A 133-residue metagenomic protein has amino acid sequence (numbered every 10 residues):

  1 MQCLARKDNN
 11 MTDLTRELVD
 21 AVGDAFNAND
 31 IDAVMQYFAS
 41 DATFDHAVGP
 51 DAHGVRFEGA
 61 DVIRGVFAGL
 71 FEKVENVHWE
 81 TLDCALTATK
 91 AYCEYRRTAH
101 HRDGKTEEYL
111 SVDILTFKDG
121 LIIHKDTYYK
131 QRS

Functional and structural regions predicted by a protein language model:
M1-S40: Short, low-complexity N-terminal intrinsically disordered segments enriched in polar/charged residues
R6-L14, R64, A68-S133: A beta-strand edge to alpha-helix "cap/lid" segment located at domain peripheries
D8, D20, A28, G49-H53 (+2 more regions): Residues at structural and domain junctions
T12-L14, D20-A21, A42, H46-G49 (+2 more regions): Generic signal for short, ordered secondary-structure residues within or immediately flanking folded domains
N27-D32, D45, D113, D126: Acidic side chains
I31-L82, L86-A88: A solvent-exposed, acidic/Ser-Thr-rich amphipathic alpha-helical stretch
